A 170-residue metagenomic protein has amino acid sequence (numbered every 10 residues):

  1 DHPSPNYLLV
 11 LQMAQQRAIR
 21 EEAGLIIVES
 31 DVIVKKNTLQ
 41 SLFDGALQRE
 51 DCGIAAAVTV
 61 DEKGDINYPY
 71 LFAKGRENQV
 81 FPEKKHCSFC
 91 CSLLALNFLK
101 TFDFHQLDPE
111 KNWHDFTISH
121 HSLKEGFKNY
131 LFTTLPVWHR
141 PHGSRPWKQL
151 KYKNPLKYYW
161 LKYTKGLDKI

Functional and structural regions predicted by a protein language model:
D1-E21: Active-site-proximal specificity loops/subdomain of glycosyltransferases
E22-I33: Short beta-strand-to-loop acidic/aromatic patch adjacent to the donor-nucleotide binding site
N37-I54: Conserved donor-nucleotide/metal-binding helix-loop-beta segment in metal-dependent transferases, i.e., the alpha-helix
A55-P69: Short beta-strand-to-loop element that shapes/binds the nucleotide-sugar donor at the catalytic cleft/hinge
G75-L94: A recurrent flexible, glycine/aromatic-enriched loop bordering the glycosyltransferase active site that acts as
E110-T117: Acidic donor-binding loop at a coil-to-helix junction in glycosyltransferase catalytic cores that engages
Y130-L150: Active-site donor/metal-binding and catalytic loop motifs of nucleotide-sugar-dependent glycosylation enzymes
W147-I170: Catalytic core of nucleotide-sugar-dependent glycosyltransferases
